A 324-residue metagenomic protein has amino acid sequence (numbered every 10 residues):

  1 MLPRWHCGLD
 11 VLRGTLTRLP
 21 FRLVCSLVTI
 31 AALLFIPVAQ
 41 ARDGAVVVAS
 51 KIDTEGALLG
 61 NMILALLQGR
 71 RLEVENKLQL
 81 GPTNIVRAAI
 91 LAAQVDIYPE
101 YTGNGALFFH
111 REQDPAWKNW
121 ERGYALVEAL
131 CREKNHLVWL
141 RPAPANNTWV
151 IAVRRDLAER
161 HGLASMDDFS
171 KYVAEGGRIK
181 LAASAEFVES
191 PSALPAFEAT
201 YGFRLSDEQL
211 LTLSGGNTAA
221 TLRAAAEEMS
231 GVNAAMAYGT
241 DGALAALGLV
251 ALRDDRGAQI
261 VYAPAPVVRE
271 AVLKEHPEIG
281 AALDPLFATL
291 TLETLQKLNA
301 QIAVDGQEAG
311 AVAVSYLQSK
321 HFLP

Functional and structural regions predicted by a protein language model:
R42-E55, E73-L78, G177-A182: Short, well-ordered beta-strand elements
T54-E73, P195, A199-Y201: Short, polar/charged alpha-helical segment
E55, E186-T200, P277-P324: An extracytoplasmic/periplasmic, membrane-proximal ligand-sensing/linker region
Q79-T83, A93-A106, G123-Y124, S184 (+3 more regions): Beta->alpha turn/N-cap motifs
F109-L140, R204, M229-V232, G242-R256: Ligand-binding "clamshell"
E121-K180, A288-L292: A conserved helix-loop-strand patch within extracytoplasmic ligand-binding domains of the periplasmic binding
W149-E159, Y262-H276: A bilobed periplasmic-binding-protein/Venus flytrap-type ligand-binding module shared by bacterial periplasmic
E175-D254: Ligand-binding pocket segment of bilobal, Venus flytrap-like solute-binding proteins
